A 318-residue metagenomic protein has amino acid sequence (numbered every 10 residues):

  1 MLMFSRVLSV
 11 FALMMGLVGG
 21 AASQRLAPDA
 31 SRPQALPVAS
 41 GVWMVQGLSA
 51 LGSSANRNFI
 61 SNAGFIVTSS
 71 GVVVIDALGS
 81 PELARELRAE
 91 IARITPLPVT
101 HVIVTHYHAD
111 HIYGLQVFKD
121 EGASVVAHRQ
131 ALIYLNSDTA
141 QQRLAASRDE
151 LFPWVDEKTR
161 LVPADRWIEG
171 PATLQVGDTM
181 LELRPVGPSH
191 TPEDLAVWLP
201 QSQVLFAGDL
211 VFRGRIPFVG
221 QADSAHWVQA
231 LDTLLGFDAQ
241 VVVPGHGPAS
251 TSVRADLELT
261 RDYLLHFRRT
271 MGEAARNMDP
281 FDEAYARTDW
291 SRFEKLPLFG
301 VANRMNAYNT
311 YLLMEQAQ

Functional and structural regions predicted by a protein language model:
L8-G19: Bacterial N-terminal signal peptides
Q24, D29, R276-Q318: C-terminal regulatory/interaction regions
R25-L26, R32, L36-V38, L132-V186 (+4 more regions): Metallo-beta-lactamase
P37-E90, L195-A207: Conserved beta-strand hairpin/beta-sheet module of binuclear metal-dependent hydrolase folds, prominently
V45-S61, S137, R143, G214-A222: Acidic/histidine-rich helix-loop elements that form or flank divalent-metal/phosphate-binding sites at the catalytic
L48, A77-L78, Y107, Q130 (+2 more regions): Active-site metal-binding loops of divalent metal-dependent hydrolases
F65-V73, P81-A127, F237: Active-site metal-binding motif and surrounding structural segment of the metallo-beta-lactamase
W198, H226-D279, E283: Divalent-metal (often Zn2+) His-rich catalytic cores of metallo-beta-lactamase-fold enzymes
